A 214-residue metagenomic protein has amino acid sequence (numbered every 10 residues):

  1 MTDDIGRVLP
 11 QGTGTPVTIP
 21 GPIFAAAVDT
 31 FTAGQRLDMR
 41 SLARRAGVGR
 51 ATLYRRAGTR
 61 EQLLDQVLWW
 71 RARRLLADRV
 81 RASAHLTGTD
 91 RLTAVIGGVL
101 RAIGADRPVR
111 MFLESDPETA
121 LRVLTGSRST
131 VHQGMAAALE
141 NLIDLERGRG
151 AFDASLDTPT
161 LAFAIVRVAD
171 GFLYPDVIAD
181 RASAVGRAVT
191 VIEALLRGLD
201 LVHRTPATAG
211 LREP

Functional and structural regions predicted by a protein language model:
M1-P10, R101, A137, N141-R149 (+2 more regions): C-terminal peripheral helix-coil segments that are non-catalytic and often amphipathic
V17-R44: Short, amphipathic alpha-helix enriched in basic
F31-R36, Y54-D65: HTH DNA-binding helix-turn interface
A51: Key DNA-contact positions within bacterial/archaeal DNA-binding proteins
Q66, V80-V109, A162, T205: Hydrophobic alpha-helical connector segments
L68-A77: Short, basic, alpha-helical segments at the C-terminal edge of helix-turn-helix-like DNA-binding modules
D90-S115, S129-T130, A137-E140, A179: Helical hydrophobic small-molecule/effector-binding pocket
M111, R122-A151, P159-V166: Amphipathic alpha-helical packing segments from all-alpha helical-bundle domains
